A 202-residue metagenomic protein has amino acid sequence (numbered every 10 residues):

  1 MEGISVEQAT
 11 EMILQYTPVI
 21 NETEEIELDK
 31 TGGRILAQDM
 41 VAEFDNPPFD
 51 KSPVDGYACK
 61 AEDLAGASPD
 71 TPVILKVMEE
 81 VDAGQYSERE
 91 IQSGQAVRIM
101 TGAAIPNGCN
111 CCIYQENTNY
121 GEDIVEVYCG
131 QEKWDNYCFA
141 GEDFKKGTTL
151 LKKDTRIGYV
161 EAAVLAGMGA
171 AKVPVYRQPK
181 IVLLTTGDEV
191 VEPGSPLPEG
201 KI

Functional and structural regions predicted by a protein language model:
M1-P69, R98: Short, low-complexity N-terminal leaders and the immediately following helix N-cap/first helix
Y57-I202: Short, glycine/charged-enriched hinge/interface segments at domain edges or termini
